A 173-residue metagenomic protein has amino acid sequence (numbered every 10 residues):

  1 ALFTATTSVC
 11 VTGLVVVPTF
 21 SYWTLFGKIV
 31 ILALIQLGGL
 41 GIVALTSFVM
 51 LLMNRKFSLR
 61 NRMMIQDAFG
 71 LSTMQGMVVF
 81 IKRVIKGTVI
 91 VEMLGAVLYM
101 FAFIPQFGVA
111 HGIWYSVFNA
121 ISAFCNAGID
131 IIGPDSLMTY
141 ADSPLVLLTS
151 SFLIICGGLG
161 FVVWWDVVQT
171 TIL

Functional and structural regions predicted by a protein language model:
A1-L173: Membrane-proximal intracellular helices of multi-pass ion channels
